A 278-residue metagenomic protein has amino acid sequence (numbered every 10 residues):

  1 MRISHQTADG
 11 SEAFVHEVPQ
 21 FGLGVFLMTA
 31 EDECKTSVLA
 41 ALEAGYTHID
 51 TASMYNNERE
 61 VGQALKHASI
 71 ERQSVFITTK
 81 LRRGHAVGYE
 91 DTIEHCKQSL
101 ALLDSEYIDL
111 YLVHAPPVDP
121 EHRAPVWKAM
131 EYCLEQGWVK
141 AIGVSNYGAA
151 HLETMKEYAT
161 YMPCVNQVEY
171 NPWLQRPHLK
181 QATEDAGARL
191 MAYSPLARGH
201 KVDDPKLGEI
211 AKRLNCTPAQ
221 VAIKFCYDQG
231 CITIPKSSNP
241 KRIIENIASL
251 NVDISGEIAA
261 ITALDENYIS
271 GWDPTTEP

Functional and structural regions predicted by a protein language model:
M1-V75, E277-P278: N-terminal binding-site loop/beta-alpha segment at the start of enzyme catalytic domains that lines or forms
E12-V15, T92-V113, Y132-Q136, A188: CE4/NodB-like, metal-dependent polysaccharide N-deacetylase domain that modifies extracellular/periplasmic N-acetylated
A13, G62-R72, K97-D104, K156-A159 (+1 more regions): Acidic (Asp/Glu)-rich catalytic clusters
M28-D32, D50-E60, G84-E90, V118-E121 (+2 more regions): Acidic-and-aromatic substrate-binding clefts and catalytic sites of carbohydrate-active enzymes
T29-L42, G88-L103, L152-E153, L174-Q175: Short, acidic/polar
H48, Y107-L110, A141, V165: Residues at the N-termini of beta-strands
R72-H85, D109-P116, N146, Y170: A short, structured active-site edge motif that brings together acidic residues
A115-P278: Beta/alpha (TIM)-barrel catalytic core signal, keyed to glycine-rich beta->alpha loops juxtaposed to Asp/Glu that bind
